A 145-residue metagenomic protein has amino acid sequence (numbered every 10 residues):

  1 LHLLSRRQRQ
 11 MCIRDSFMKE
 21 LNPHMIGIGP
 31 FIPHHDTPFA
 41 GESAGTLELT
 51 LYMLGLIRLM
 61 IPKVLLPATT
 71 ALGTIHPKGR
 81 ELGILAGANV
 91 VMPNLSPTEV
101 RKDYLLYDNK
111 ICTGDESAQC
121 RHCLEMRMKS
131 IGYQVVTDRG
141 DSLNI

Functional and structural regions predicted by a protein language model:
L1-I13: Single conserved hydrophobic/aromatic residue that forms the stacking wall/gate of nucleotide- or nucleobase-binding
K19-I145: Auxiliary Fe-S-binding modules of radical SAM enzymes
